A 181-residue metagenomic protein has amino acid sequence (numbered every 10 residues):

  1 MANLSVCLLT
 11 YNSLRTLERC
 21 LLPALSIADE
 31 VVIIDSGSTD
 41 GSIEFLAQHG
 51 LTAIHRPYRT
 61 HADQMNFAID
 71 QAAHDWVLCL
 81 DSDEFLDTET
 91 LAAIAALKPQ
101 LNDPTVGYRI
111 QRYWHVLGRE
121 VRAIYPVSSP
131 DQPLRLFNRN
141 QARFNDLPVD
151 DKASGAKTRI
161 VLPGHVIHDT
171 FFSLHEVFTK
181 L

Functional and structural regions predicted by a protein language model:
M1-P23: N-proximal low-complexity "stem/linker" segments adjacent to membrane-targeting elements
N3, D29-E30: Residues at the starts of beta-strands that form the adenosine-phosphate
E18, D40-H49, E89: Acidic helix N-cap motif at the loop->helix transition within catalytic regions of sugar-transfer enzymes
P23, I27, D35-E44, Y58 (+1 more regions): A conserved acidic beta->alpha catalytic loop
A28, G50, A72-H74, A156: Short, well-ordered alpha-helix to beta-strand connector turns
I43-Q71, Q100: Conserved donor nucleotide-binding strand/loop of the catalytic core
D63-I69, W76, L80, D87-L181: Catalytic-site signature of metal-activated, phosphate-bearing donor transferases, centered on the GT-A/GT-A-like
